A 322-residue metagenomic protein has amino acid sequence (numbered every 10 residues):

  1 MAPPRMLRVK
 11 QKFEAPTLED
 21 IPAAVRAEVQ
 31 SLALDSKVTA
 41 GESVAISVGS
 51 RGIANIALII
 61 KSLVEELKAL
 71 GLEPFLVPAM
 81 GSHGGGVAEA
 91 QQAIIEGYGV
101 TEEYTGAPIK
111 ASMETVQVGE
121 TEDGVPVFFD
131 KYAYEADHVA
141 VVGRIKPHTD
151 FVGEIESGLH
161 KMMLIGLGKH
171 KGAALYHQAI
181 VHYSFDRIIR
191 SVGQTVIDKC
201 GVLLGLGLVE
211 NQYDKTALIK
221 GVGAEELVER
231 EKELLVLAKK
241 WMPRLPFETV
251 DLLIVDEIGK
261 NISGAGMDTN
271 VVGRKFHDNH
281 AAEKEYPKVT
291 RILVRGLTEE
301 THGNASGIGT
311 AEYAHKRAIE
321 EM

Functional and structural regions predicted by a protein language model:
M1-A24: N-terminal amphipathic/basic leader segments beginning at the initiator methionine
V29-A45, K68-A69, P246-F247: Glycine-rich phosphate/diphosphate-binding loops that line cofactor/substrate pockets in enzymes
S43-G52, F75-S82: Short glycine-rich or small-residue beta-strand-to-loop segments that form or flank ligand, phosphate, metal/Fe-S
A54-E73: Histidine-anchored nucleotide/phosphate-binding helix
A57, E73-E89: Active-site histidine-anchored catalytic micro-motif
A90-E154: An acidic, phosphate/nucleotide-engaging active-site surface
F129-G259, V272-E285: Conserved, well-structured core segments that form the ligand-binding/active-site neighborhood of functional domains
T269-M322: C-terminal non-catalytic interaction/assembly regions of soluble proteins
